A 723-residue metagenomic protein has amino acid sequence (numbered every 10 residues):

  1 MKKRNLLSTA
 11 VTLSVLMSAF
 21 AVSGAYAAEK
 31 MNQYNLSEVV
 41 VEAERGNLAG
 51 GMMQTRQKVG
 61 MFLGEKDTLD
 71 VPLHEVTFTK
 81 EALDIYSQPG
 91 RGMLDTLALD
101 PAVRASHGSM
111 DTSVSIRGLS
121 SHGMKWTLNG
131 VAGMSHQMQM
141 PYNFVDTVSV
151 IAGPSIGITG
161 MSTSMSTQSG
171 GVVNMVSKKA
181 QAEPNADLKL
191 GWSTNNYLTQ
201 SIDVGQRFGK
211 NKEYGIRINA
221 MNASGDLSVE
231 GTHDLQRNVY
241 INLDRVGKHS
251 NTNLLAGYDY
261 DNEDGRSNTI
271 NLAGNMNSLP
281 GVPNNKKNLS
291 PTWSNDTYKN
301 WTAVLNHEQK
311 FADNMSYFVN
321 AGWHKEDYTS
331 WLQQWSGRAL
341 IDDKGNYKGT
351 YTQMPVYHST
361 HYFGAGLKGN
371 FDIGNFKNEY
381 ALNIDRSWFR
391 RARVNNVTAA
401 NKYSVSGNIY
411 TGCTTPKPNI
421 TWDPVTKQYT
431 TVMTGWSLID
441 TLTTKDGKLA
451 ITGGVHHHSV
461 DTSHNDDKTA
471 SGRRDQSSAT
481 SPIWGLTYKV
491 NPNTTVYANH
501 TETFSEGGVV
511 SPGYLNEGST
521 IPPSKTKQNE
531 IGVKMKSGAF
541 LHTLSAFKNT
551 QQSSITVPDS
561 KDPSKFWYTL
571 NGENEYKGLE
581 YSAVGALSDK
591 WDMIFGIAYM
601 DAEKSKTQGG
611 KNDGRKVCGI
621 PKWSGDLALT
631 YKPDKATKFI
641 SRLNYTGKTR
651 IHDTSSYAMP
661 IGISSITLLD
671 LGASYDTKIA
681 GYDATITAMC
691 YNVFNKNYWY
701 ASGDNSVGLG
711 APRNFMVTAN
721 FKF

Functional and structural regions predicted by a protein language model:
E75-K80, I85, T96-L99, H107-S109 (+2 more regions): Periplasmic plug
F144-K189, V229: A beta-strand signature from Gram-negative outer-membrane beta-barrel systems, especially the internal plug domain
N185-D187, W192-R266, W293-D313: Transmembrane beta-barrel wall of Gram-negative outer-membrane proteins
N262-G274, W388-R393, T487-E530, M535 (+4 more regions): Surface-exposed extracellular loop regions of Gram-negative outer-membrane beta-barrel proteins, predominantly
E308-K310, S316-G322, E326-Q334, Y497 (+2 more regions): Membrane-embedded beta-barrel scaffold of Gram-negative outer-membrane proteins
H358-T360, I373-F389, K427-Q551, A586-S588 (+2 more regions): Structural signature of Gram-negative outer-membrane beta-barrels, strongest in the C-terminal barrel of TonB-dependent
D446-K448, T569-S655, F694-N697, N720-K722: Gram-negative outer-membrane beta-barrel transporters
A636, T646-H652, Y675-F723: C-terminal beta-signal and adjacent terminal beta-strands/loops of Gram-negative outer-membrane beta-barrel proteins
